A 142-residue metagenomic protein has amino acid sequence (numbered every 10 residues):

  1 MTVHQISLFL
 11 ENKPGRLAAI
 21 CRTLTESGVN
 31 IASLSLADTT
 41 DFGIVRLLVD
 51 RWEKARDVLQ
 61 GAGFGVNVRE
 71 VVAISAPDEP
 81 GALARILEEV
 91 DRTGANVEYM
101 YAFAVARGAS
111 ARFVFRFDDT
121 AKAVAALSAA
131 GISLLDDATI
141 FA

Functional and structural regions predicted by a protein language model:
M1-A142: A conserved regulatory-domain signal marking ACT and ACT-like small-molecule sensing domains and adjacent regulatory
